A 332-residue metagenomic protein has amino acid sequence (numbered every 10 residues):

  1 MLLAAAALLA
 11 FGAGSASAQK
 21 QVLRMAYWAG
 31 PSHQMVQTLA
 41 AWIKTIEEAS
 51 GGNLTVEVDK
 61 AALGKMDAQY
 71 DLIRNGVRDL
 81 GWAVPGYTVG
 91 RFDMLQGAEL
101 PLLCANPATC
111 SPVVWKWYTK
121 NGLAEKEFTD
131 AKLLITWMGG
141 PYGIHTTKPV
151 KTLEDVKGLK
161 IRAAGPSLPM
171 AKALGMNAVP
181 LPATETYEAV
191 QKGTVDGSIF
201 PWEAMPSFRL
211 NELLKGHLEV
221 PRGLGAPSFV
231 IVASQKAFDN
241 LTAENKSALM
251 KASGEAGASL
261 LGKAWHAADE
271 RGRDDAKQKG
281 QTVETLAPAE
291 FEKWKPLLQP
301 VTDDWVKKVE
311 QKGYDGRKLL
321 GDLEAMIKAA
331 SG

Functional and structural regions predicted by a protein language model:
M1-L3: Bacterial N-terminal signal peptides that target proteins for export
A6, Q19-C110, T119-G332: N-terminal secretory/targeting leader peptides
F11-A18: Sec/Tat signal peptide C-region and signal peptidase I cleavage site
